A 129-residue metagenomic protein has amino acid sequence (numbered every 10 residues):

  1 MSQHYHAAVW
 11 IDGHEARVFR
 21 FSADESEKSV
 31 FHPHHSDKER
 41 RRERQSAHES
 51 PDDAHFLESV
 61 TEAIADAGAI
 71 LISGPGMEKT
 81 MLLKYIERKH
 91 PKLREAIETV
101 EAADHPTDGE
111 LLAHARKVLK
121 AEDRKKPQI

Functional and structural regions predicted by a protein language model:
M1-I129: Terminal alpha-helical anchor/extension segments at protein ends
